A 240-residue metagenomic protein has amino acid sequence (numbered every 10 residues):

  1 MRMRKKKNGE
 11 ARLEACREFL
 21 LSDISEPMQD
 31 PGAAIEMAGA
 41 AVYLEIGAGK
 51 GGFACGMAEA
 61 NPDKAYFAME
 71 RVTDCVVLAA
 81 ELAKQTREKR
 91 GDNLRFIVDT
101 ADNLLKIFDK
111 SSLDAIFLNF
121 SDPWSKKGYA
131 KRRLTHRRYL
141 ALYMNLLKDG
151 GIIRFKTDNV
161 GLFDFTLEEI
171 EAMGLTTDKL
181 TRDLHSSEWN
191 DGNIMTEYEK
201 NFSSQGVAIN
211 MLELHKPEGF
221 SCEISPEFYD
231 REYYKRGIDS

Functional and structural regions predicted by a protein language model:
M1-A41, T177-S240: SAM/dcSAM-binding transferase cores
E45: Class I SAM-dependent methyltransferase core
G51-C55: Glycine-rich SAM-binding Motif I of class I
V72: Conserved SAM/SAH-binding beta-strand->alpha-helix loop
A79: Conserved SAM-binding loop
A83-K110: S-adenosyl-L-methionine
T135-D149: A short glycine-rich, Lys/Arg-flanked "PGG" loop and its adjoining helix->strand segment in the class I
G150-T157: Conserved beta-strand signature within the Rossmann-like core of class I S-adenosyl-L-methionine
